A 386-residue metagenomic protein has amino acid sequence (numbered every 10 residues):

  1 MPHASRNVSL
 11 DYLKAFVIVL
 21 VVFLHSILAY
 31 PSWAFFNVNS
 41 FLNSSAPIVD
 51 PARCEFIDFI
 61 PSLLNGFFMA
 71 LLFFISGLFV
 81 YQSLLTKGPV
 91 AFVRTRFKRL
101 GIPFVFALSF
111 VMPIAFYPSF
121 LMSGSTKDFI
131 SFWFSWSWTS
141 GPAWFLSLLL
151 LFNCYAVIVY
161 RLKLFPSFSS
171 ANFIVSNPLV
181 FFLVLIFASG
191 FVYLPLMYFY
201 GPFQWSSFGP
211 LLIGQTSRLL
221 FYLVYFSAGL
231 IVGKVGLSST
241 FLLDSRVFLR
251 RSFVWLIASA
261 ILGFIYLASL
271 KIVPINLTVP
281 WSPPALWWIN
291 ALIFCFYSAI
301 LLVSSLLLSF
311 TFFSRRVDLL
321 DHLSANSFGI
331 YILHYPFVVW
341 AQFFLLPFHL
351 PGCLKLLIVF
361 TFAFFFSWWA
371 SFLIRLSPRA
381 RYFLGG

Functional and structural regions predicted by a protein language model:
M1-G386: Alpha-helical transmembrane segments and their immediate juxtamembrane cytosolic regions
